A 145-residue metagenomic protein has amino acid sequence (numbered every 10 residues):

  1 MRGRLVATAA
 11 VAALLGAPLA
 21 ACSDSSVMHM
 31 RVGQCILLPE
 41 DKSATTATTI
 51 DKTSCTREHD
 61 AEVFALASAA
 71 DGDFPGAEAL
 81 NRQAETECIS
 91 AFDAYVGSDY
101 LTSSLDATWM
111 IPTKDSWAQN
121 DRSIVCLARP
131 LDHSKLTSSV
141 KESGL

Functional and structural regions predicted by a protein language model:
G3-A7, C22-L145: Primary mode marks residue(s) on the alpha4-beta5-alpha5 output face of response regulator receiver
V11-A13: Repetitive helical segments and hydrophobic/amphipathic motifs
G16-L19: Bacterial Sec-type N-terminal signal peptides, specifically the leucine/valine-rich hydrophobic h-region
